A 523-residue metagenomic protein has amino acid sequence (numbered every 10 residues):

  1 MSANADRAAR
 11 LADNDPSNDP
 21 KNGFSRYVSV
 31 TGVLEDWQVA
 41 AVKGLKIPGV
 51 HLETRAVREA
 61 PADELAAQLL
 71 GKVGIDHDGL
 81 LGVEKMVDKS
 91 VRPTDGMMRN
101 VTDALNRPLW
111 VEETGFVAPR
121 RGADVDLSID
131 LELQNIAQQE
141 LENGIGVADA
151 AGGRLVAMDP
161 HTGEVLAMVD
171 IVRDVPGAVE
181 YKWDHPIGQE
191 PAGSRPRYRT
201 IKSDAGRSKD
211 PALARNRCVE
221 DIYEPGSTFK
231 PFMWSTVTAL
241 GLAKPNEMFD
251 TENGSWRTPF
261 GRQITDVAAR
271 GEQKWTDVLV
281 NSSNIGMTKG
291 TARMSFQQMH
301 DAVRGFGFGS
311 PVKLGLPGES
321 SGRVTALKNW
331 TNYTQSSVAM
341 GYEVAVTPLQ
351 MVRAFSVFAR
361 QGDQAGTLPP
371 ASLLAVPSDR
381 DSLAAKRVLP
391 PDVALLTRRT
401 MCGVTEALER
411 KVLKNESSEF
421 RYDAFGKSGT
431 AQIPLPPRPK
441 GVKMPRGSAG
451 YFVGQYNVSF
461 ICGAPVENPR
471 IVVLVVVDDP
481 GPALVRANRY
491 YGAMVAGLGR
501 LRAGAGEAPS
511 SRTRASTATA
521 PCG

Functional and structural regions predicted by a protein language model:
S2-G122, P436-P437, V442, Y451 (+2 more regions): Small/polar-residue-rich segments within soluble enzyme cores
Y27, W110-G153: Conserved, well-ordered alpha-helix/loop/beta-strand core segments that scaffold catalytic motifs
V42, R121, V125-L141, V169 (+1 more regions): N-terminal leader/targeting segments and the immediately adjacent pre-domain N-terminus
E59, H77, N143, G481-P482: Short beta-strands and strand-coil junctions in structured, solvent-facing domains, enriched
L80, D130, Q134, M351 (+1 more regions): Short, charged, low-complexity patches
D103-F116, I129, D159-T228, F232-V477 (+2 more regions): Beta-lactam-recognizing serine transpeptidase/beta-lactamase-like catalytic domain environment
G152-L155, F420: Short loop/turn microsegments at loop-to-beta-strand junctions
D379-A385, N488-G523: Short, gly/Ser/Thr-rich active-site loops of penicillin-recognizing serine hydrolases
